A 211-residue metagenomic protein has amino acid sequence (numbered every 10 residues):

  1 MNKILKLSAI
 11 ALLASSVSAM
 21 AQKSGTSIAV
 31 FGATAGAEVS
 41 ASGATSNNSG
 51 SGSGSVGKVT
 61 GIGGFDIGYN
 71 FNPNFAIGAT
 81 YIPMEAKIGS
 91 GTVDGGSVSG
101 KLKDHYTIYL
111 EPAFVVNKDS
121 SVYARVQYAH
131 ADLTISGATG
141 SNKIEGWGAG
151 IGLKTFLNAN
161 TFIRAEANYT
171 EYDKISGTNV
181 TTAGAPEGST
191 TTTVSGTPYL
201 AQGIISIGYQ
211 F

Functional and structural regions predicted by a protein language model:
N2-L5, M20-F211: Gram-negative outer-membrane beta-barrel domains
L5-L12: Sec-dependent signal peptide hydrophobic core
L13-A14, T26: Charged, amphipathic alpha-helical interaction segments
S16-S18: N-terminal signal peptide c-region/cleavage motif recognized by signal peptidases
